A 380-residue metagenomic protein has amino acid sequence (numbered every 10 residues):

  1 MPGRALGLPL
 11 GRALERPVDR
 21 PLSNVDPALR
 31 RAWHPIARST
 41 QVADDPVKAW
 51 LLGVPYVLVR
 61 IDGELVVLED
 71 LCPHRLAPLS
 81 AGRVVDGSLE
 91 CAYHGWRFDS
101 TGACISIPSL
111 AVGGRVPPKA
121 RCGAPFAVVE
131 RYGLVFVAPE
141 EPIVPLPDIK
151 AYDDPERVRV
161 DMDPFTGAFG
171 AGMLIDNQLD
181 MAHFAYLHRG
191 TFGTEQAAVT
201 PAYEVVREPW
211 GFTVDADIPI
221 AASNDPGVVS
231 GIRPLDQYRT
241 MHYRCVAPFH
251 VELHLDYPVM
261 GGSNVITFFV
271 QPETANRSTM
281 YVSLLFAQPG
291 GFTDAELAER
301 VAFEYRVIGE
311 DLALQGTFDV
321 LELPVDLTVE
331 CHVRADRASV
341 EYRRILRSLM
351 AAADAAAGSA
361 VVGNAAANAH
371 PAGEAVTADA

Functional and structural regions predicted by a protein language model:
M1-G7, L14-S23, C72, A198-T200 (+1 more regions): Short, charged N-terminal helix-start/capping segments
P2-L10, P21, V25-R30, P35-R159 (+2 more regions): Rieske [2Fe-2S] iron-sulfur-binding domain
G3, G7-G11, E15, S359-V361 (+1 more regions): Intrinsically disordered, low-complexity tandem-repeat regions
L10-P21, V54, S88-L89, G95-D99 (+3 more regions): A broad, low-specificity signal for short, low-complexity segments enriched in glycine/proline and polar/charged
I143-A380: C-terminal catalytic domain of Rieske-type non-heme iron oxygenases
